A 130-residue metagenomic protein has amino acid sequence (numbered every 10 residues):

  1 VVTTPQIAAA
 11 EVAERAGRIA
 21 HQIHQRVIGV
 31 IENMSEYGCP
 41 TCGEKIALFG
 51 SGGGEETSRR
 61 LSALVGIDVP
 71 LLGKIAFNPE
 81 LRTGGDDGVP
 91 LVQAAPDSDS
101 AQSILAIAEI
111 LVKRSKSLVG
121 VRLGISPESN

Functional and structural regions predicted by a protein language model:
V1-G17: Conserved Switch II/interswitch segment of TRAFAC-class P-loop GTPases
G17-N130: C-terminal lobe/tail of nucleotide-utilizing enzymes
